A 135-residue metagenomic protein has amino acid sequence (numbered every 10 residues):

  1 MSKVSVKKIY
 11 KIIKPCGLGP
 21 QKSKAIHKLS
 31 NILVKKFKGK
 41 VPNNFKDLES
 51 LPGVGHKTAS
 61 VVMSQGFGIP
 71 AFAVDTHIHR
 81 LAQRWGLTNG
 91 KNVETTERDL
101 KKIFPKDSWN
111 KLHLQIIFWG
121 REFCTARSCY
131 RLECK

Functional and structural regions predicted by a protein language model:
M1-K135: Catalytic cores of DNA base-excision repair glycosylases
